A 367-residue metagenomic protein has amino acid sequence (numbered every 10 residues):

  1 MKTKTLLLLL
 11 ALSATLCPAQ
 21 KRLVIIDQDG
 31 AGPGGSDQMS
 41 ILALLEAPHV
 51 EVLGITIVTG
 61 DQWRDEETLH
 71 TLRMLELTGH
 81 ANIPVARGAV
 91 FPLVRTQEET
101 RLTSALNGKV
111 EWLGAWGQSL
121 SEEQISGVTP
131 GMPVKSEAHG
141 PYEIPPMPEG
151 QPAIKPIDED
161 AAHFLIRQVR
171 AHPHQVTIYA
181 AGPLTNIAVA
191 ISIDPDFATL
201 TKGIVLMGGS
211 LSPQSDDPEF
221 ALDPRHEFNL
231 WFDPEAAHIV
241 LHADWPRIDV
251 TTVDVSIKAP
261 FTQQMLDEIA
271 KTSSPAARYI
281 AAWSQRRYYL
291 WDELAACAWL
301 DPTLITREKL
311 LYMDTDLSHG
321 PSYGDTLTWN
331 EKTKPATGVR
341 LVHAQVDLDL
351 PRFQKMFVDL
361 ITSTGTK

Functional and structural regions predicted by a protein language model:
K2-L9: Sec-dependent signal peptide recognition, specifically the positively charged N-region followed immediately by
L9-P18: Hydrophobic h-region of N-terminal signal peptides that target proteins for export in Gram-negative bacteria
Q20-L23, M39-A47, E51, F228-K367: Conformational coupling and interaction surfaces
Q20-N82, T96, V110, G117-D249 (+1 more regions): Active-site histidine-anchored catalytic micro-motif
Q62-T68, L93-V94, S210-Q214, D314-E331: Short, mixed-charge aromatic SLiMs
P84-P92: A short, structured active-site edge motif that brings together acidic residues
E98-A105, L120-E122, A277-R278, S284: Extended, histidine- and acidic-residue-enriched regions that form the cofactor-binding/catalytic faces
E99-G108, P218-D223, M265-D267: Short, surface-exposed amphipathic charged segments that create phosphate/polyanion-binding patches used for binding
